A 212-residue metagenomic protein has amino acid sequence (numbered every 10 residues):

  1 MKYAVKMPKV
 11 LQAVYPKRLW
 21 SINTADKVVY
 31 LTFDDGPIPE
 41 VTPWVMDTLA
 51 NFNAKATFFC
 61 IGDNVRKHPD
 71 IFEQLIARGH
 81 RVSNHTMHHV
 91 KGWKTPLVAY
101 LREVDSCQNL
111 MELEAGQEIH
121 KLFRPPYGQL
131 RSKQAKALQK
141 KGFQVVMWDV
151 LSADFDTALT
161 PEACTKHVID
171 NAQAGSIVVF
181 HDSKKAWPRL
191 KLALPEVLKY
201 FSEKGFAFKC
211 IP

Functional and structural regions predicted by a protein language model:
K2-W93, A99, S106, L110: Active-site beta->alpha N-cap acidic-glycine motif
V14-T24, N51-N53, R66, P188-P212: C-terminal domain-boundary segment and adjacent tail
Y30, T57-F59, S83, R124 (+3 more regions): Structural detector of well-ordered beta-strand residues that form the stable sheet scaffold of enzyme domains
T42-P43, P69, L97, A135 (+2 more regions): Conserved strand-to-helix beginnings and helix N-cap segments that scaffold or border functional pockets
M46-K55, R81, L97-Q129, K136-K140 (+2 more regions): CE4/NodB-like, metal-dependent polysaccharide N-deacetylase domain that modifies extracellular/periplasmic N-acetylated
C60-V65, H88-K91, G128-Q129, L151-F155 (+1 more regions): Short histidine/acidic/glycine/proline-rich micro-motifs that form metal- and phosphate-coordinating active-site loops
E73, Y100-V104, L159-K166, K191-P195: Charged helix-capping and loop-helix junction motifs
Q129, Q134-N171, G205-P212: His/Asp/Glu-enriched short active-site or ligand-binding loop at hydrolase and phosphoryl-transfer sites
